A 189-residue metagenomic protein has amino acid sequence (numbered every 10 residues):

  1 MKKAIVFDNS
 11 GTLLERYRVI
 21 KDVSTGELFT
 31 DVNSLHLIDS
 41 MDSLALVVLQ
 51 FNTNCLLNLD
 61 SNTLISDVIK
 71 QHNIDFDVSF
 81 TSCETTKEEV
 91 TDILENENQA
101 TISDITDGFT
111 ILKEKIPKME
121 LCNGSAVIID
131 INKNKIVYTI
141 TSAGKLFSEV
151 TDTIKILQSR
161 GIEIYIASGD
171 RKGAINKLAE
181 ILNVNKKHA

Functional and structural regions predicted by a protein language model:
M1-I181, K186-H188: Alpha-helical substrate-recognition element adjacent to the catalytic core
